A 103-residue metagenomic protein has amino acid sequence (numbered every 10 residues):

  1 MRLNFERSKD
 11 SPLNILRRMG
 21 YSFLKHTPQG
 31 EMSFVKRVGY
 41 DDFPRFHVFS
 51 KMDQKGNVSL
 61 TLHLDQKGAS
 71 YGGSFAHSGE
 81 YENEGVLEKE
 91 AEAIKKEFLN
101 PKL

Functional and structural regions predicted by a protein language model:
M1-R18, L99-L103: Terminal, regulation- and interaction-focused segments at domain boundaries
N4-E6, R37, H63: A structural detector for beta-sheet-dominated domains
D10-H47, Q54: Ser/Thr-rich, low-complexity intrinsically disordered terminal regions
F49-L103: C-terminal basic regulatory modules in eukaryotic proteins
